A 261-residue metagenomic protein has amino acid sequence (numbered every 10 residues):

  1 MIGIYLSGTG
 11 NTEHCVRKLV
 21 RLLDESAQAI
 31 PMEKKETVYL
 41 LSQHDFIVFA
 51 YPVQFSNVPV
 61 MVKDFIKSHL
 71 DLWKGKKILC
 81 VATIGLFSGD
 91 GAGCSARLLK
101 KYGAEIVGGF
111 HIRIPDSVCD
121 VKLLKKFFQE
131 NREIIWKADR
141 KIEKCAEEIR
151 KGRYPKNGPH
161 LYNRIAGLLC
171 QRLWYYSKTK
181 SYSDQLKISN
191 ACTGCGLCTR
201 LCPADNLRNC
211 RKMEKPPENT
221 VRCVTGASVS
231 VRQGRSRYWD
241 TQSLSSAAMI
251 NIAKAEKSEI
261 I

Functional and structural regions predicted by a protein language model:
I2-G3, S7-H14, L19-E33, S42-Y51 (+3 more regions): FMN-binding flavodoxin-like domain, especially the glycine-rich phosphate-binding loop
K35-T37: Short acidic active-site motifs
L161-P203: A mid-sequence, solvent-exposed acidic-amphipathic segment
K187-I188, T193, L197-E214, R222-L244: Iron-sulfur cluster-binding cysteine motifs and their immediate structural context in ferredoxin-like electron-transfer
